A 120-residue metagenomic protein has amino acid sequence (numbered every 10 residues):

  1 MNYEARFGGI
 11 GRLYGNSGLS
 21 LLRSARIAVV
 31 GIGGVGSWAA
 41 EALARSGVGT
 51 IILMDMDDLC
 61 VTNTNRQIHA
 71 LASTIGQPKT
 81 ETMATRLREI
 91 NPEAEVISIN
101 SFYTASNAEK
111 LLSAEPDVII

Functional and structural regions predicted by a protein language model:
M1-A28: N-terminal charged helix/coil linker that caps or initiates catalytic domains
V29-G31, M54: Conserved N-terminal Rossmann-fold NAD(P)-binding element of oxidoreductases
V35: Hydrophobic/small residue at the entry helix of a nucleotide-binding pocket
L43: Aromatic pocket-lining residues of Rossmann-like dinucleotide-binding sites
T50-N91: Glycine-rich phosphate-binding loop and adjoining beta1-alpha1-beta2 segment of Rossmann-like nucleotide-binding folds
G76-V118: A structured beta-alpha segment of the ubiquitous adenosine-cofactor-binding alpha/beta core
